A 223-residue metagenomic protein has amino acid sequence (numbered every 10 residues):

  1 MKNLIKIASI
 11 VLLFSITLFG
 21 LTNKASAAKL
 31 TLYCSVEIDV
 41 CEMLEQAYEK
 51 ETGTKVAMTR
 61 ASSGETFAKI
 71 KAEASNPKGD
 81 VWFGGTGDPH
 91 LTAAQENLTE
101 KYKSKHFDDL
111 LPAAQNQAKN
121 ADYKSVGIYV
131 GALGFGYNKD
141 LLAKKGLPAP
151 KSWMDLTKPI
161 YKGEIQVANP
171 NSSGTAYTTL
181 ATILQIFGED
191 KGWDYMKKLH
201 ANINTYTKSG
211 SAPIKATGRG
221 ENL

Functional and structural regions predicted by a protein language model:
M1-V11: Bacterial N-terminal signal peptides that target proteins for export
V11-F14, D88: Short, linear, compositionally biased motifs with a strong N-terminal bias
S15-K24: C-terminal segment of classical bacterial N-terminal signal peptides
T17, F67-A68, K119-N120: Short alpha-helical segments and helix-capping/turn motifs at coil-helix boundaries
T17, K50, T54, A143 (+1 more regions): Short polybasic/polar patches that bind polyanions
A27-T92: Early extracytoplasmic/lumenal segment of secretory-pathway proteins
S35, D39-E42, K78-R219: Extracytoplasmic ligand-binding site segments that recognize negatively charged/polar headgroups
